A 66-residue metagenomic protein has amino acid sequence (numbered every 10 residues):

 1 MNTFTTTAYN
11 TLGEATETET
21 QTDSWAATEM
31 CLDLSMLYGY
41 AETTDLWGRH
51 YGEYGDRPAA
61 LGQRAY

Functional and structural regions predicted by a protein language model:
M1-A15, D45: Short aromatic-glycine-(Arg/Gly/Cys) micro-motifs in beta-strand/loop hairpins
L12, L34-S35: A generic structural signal for short, solvent-exposed coil/turn residues that cap or connect secondary-structure
G13-A26: A short, exposed loop/beta-hairpin motif centered on an aromatic-Gly-Thr core
M30-C31: Short amphipathic, charge-patterned alpha-helical segments
M36-Y66: Short, mixed-charge low-complexity intrinsically disordered segments
